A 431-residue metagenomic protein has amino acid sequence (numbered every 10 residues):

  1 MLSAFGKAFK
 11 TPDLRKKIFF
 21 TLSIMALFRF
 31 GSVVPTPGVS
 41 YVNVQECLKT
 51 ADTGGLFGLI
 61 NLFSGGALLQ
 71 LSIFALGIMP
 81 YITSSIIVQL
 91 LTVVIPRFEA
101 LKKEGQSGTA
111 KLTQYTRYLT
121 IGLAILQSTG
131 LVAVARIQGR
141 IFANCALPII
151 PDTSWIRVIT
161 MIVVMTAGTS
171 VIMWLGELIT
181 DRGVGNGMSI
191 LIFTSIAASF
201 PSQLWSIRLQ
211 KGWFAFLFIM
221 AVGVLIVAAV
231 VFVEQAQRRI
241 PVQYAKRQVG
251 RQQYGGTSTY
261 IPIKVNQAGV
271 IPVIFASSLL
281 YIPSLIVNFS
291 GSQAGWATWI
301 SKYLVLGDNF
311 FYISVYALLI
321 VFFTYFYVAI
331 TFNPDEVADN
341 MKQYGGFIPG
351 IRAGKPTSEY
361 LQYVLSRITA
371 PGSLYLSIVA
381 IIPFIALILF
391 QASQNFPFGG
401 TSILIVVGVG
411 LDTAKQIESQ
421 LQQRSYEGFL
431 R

Functional and structural regions predicted by a protein language model:
M1-K102, S107-R431: N-terminal cationic and glycine-rich segments that engage phosphates or anionic surfaces
